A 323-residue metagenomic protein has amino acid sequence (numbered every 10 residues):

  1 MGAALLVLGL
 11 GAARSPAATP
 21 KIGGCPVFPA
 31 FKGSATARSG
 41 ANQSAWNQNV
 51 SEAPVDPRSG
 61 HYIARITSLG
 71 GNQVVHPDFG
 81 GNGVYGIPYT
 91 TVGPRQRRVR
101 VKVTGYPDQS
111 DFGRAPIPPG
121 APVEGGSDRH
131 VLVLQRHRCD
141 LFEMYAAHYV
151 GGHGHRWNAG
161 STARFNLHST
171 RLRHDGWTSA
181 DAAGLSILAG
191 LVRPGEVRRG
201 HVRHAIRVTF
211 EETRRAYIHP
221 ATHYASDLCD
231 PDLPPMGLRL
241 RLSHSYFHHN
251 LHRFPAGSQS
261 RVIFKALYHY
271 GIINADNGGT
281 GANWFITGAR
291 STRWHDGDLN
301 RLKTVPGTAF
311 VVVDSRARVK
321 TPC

Functional and structural regions predicted by a protein language model:
M1-A3: N-terminal export and membrane-targeting signals
V7-K21: C-terminal region of N-terminal signal peptides and the immediate post-cleavage residues of exported proteins
A18-C323: Short, surface-exposed polybasic-aromatic patches that bind anionic ligands, especially phosphate groups
